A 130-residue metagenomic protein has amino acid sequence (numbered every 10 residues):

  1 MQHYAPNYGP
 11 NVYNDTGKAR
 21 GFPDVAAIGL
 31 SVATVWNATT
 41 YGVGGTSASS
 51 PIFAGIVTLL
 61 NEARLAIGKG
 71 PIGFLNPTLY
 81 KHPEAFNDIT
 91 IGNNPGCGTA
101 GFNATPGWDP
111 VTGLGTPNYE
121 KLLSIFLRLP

Functional and structural regions predicted by a protein language model:
M1-P130: Extracellular protease catalytic domains of secreted zymogens
